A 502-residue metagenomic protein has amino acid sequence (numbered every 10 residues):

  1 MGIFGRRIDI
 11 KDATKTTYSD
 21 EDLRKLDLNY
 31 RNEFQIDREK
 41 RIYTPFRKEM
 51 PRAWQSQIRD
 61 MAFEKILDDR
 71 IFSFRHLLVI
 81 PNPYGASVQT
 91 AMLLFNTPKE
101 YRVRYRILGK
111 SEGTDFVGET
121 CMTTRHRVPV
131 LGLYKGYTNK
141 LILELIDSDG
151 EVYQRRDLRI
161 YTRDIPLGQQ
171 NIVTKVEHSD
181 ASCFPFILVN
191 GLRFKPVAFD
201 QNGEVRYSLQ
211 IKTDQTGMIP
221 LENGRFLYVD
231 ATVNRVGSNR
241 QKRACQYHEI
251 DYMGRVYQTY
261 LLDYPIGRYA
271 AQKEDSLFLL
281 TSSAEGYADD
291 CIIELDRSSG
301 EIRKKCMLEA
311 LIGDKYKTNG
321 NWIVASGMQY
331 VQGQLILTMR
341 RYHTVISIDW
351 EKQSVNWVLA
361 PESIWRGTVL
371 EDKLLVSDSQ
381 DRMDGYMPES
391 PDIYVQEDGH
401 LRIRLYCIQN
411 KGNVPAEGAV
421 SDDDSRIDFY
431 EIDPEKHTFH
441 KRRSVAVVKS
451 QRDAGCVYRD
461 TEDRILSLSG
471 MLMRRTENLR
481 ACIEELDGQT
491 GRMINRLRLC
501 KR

Functional and structural regions predicted by a protein language model:
V130-T138: Surface-exposed, short loops/turns at beta-strand junctions within beta-sandwich domains
D157-F184, M493-R496: Low-complexity, Pro/Ser/Thr- and charge-rich linker/hinge segments at domain boundaries
I172-K175, T213-E222, Y264-Q272, P388-D392 (+2 more regions): Repeated scaffold domains used in trafficking and secretory/extracellular systems, primarily beta-propellers
N190-L192, V236-A244, E285-A288, R340-R341 (+3 more regions): Short, solvent-exposed loop/turn segments at conserved positions within beta-propeller repeat blades
K242-G254, D289-G300, T344-Q353, E417-E435 (+1 more regions): Beta-propeller blade signature
G254-L262, S299-I323, V355-D384, R442-Q451 (+1 more regions): Surface-exposed loop and turn segments in beta-propeller and other repeat-based domains that flank or scaffold
N321-S425: Beta-propeller domains
Q380-L479: Loop/turn-rich, solvent-exposed surfaces of beta-rich toroidal or solenoidal domains
